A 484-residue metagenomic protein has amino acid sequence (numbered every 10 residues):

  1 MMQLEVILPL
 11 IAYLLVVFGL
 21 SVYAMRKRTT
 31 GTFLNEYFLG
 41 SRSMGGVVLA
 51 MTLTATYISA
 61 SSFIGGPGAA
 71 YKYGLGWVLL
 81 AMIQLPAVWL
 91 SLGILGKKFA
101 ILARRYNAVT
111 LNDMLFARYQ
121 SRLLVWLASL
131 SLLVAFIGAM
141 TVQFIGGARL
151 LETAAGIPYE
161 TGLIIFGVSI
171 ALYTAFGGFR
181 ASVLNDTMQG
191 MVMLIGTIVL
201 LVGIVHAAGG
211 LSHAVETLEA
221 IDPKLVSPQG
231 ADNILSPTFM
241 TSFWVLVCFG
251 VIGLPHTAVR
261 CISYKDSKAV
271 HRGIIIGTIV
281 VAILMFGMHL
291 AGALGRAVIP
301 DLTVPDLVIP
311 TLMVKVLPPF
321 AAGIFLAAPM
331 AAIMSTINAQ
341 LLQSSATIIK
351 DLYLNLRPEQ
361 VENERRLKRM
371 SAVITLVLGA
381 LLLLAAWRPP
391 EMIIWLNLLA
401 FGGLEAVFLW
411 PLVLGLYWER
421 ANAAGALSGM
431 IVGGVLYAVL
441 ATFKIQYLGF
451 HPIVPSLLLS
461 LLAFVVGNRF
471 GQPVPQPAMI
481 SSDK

Functional and structural regions predicted by a protein language model:
M1-K484: Membrane-embedded helix-loop-helix hairpins and adjacent transmembrane boundary segments in multi-pass transporters
